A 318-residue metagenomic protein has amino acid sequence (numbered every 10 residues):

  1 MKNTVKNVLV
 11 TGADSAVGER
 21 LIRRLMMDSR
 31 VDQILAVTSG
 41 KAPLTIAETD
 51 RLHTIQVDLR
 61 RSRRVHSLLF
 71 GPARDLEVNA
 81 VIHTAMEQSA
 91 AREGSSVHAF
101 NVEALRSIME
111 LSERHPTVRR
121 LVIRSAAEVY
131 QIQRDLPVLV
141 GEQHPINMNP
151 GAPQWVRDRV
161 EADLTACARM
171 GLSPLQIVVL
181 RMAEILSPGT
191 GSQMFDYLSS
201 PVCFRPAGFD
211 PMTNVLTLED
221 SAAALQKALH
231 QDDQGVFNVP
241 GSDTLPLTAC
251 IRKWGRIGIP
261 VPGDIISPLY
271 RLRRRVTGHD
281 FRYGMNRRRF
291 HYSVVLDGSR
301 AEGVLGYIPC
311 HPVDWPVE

Functional and structural regions predicted by a protein language model:
K2, R74, H230, I257 (+1 more regions): C-terminal amphipathic/interface module of NAD(P)-dependent oxidoreductases and related NAD-binding regulators
V5-D28: N-terminal Rossmann NAD(P)H-binding glycine-rich loop of SDR-like oxidoreductase domains
S29-K41: Conserved glycine-rich Rossmann-like NAD(P)H-binding loop of the short-chain dehydrogenase/reductase
V57-E103, S107, L111: NAD(P)H-binding glycine-rich loop region in Rossmannoid oxidoreductase-like domains and their noncatalytic homologs
E103, S107-Q154: Conserved Rossmann-fold NAD(P)-dependent oxidoreductase catalytic core, especially the SDR/UDP-sugar
V156, R169-N214, L218: NAD(P)-dependent short-chain dehydrogenase/reductase
M212, S221-G284, G298, P312: Mid/C-terminal beta-alpha module of Rossmann-like enzyme folds, strongest in SDR-family dehydrogenases/epimerases
